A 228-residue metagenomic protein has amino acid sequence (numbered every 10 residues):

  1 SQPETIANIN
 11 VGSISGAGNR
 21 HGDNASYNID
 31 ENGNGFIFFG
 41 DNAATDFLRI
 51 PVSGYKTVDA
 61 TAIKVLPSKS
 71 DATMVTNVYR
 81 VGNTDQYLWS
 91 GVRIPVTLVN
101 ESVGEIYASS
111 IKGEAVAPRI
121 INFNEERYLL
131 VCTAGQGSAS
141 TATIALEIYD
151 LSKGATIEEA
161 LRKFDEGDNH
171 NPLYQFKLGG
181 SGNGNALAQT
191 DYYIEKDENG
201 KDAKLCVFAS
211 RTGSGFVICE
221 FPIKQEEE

Functional and structural regions predicted by a protein language model:
S1-Q2, I50-V58, V96-L98, I148-F164 (+1 more regions): Short loop/turn segments immediately following beta-strands, especially the blade-tip and inter-blade linker loops
E4-G16, D59-P67, S102-S109, N171-G180: A short beta-strand motif characteristic of beta-propeller blades
S15-N28, V65-G82, I111-N122, S181-E195: Repeated scaffold domains used in trafficking and secretory/extracellular systems, primarily beta-propellers
G33-I37, D85-L88, E126-L130, G200-V207: Entry beta-strands of beta-propeller and related beta-repeat scaffolds
F39-D41, S90-V92, V131-G135, V207-R211: Recurrent small/Gly-Pro-centered beta-turn motifs in extracellular repeat architectures
A43-D46, G135-S140, T212-G215: Short glycine/acidic-enriched loop and turn motifs that connect beta-strands
G113-D150: Loop/turn-rich, solvent-exposed surfaces of beta-rich toroidal or solenoidal domains
N185-E228: Blade-level signature of beta-propeller repeat domains, shared across WD40, Kelch, NHL, RCC1 and BNR/Asp-box propellers
